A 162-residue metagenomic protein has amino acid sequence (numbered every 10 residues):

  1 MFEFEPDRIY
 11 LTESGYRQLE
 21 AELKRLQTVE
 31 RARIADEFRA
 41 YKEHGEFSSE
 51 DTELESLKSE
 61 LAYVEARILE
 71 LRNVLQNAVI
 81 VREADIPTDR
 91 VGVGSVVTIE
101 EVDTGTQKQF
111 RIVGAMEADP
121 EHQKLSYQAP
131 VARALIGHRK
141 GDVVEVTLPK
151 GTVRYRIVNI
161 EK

Functional and structural regions predicted by a protein language model:
M1-N77: N-terminal intrinsically disordered, low-complexity, charge/repeat-rich segments that act as generic
F2-F4, V158-K162: Short, charged, intrinsically disordered terminal tails
V81-Y155, E161: Non-DNA-binding regulatory cores of transcription-related proteins, predominantly C-terminal effector-binding
